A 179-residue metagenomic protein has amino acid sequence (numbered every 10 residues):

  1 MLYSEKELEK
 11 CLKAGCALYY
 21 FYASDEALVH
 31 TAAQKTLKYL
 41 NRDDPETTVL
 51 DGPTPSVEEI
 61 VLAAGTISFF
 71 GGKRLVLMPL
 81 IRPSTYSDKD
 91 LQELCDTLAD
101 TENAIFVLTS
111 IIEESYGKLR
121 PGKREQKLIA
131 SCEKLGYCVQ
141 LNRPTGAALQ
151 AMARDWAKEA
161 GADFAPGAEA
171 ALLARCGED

Functional and structural regions predicted by a protein language model:
M1-E178: Conserved beta/loop motifs at nucleotide-recognition and modification sites
